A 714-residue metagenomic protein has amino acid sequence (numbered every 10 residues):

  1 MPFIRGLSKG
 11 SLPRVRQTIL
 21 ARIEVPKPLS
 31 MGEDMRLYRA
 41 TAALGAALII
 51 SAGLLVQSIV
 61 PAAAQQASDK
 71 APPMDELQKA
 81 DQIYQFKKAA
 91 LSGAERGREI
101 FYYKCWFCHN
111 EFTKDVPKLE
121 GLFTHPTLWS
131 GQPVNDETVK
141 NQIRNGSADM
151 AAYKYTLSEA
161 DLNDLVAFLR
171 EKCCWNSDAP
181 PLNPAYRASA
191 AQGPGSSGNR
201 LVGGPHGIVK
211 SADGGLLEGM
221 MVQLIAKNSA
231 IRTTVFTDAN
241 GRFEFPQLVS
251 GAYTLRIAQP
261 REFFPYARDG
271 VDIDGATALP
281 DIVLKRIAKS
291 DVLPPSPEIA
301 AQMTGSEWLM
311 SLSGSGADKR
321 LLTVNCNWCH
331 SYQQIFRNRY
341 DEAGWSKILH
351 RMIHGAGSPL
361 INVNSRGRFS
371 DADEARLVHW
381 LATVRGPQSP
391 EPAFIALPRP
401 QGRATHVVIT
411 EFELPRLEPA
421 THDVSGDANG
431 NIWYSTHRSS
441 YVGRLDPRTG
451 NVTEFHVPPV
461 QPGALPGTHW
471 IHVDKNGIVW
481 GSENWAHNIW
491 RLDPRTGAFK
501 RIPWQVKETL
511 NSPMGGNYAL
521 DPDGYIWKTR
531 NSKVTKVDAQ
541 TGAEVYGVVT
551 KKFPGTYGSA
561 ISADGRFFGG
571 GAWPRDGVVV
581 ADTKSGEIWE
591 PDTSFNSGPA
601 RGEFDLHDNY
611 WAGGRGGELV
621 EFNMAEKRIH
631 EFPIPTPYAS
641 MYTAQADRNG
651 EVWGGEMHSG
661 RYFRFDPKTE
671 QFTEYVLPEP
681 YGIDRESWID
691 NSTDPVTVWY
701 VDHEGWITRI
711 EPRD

Functional and structural regions predicted by a protein language model:
Q66-I100, A190-G204, T237, L293-R320: Electrostatic cytochrome c docking/interface patches
K87, A94-R98, F107-Q142, S331-G357 (+1 more regions): Gly/Gly-Pro-rich "capping" loops immediately C-terminal to redox-active cysteine motifs in periplasmic/lumenal
G97-F112, M150, L165, L169 (+2 more regions): The canonical Cys-X-X-Cys-His
K154-S189, G355-S358, N362-F394, G430-I432 (+3 more regions): C-terminal capping alpha-helices of c-type cytochrome domains
G203-P205, A212-N228, S250: Short, ordered, surface-exposed loop/turn motifs in non-cytosolic proteins
A226-R242, P246: Short, acidic Ser/Thr/Gly-rich low-complexity loop/linker segments typical of extracellular and cell-surface proteins
S229-A230, A252-D272: A short, solvent-exposed loop/turn motif at the edges and junctions of modular extracellular/periplasmic domains
L677-D714: Blade-level signature of beta-propeller repeat domains, shared across WD40, Kelch, NHL, RCC1 and BNR/Asp-box propellers
